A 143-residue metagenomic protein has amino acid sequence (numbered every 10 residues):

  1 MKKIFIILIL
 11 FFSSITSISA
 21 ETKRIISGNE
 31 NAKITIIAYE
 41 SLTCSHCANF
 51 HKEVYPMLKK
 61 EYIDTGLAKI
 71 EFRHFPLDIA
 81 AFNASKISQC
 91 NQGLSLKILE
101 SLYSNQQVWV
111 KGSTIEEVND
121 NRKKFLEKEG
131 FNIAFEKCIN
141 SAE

Functional and structural regions predicted by a protein language model:
M1-F82, K124: Extracytoplasmic thiol/disulfide redox context detector
P76-E143: Cysteine-centric redox/oxidoreductase cores and disulfide-bonded domains
